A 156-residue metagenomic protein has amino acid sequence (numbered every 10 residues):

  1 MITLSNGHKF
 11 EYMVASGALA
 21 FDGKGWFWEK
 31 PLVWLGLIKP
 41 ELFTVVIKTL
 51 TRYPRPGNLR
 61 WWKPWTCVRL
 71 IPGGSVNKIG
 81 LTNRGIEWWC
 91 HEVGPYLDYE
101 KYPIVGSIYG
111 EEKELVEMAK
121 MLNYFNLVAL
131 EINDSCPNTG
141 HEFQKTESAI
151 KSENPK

Functional and structural regions predicted by a protein language model:
M1-P103, Y109-G110: N-terminal capping/small domains of soluble enzymes
H8, Y12, S75, D134 (+2 more regions): Functionally constrained cores in energy, signaling, and assembly domains
A15-A20, A119, A129, A149: A sequence-composition feature that detects small, non-aromatic residues
W26-W28, E114, M118, E142: Residues at alpha-helix caps and immediate loop-helix transition turns in enzyme cores, especially N- and C-cap
K39-F43, N123-V128, N154-P155: Glycine-enriched alpha-helix->loop->beta-strand junction motifs that scaffold or abut catalytic
P56-L59, I86-Y96, E112-E114, C136-K156: Active-site-adjacent beta->alpha loops and helix N-cap segments on the catalytic face of soluble alpha/beta enzymes
E100-V128: Short, electropositive alpha-helical surface patch
M118-Q144: Hydrophobic alpha-helical segments and helix pairs
